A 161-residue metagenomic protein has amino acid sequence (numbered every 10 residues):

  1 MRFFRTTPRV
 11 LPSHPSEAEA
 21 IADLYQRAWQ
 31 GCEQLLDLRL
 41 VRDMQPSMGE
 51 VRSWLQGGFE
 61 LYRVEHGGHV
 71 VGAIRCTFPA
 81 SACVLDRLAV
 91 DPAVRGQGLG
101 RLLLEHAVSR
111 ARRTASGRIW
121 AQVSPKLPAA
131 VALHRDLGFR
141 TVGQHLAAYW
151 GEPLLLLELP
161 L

Functional and structural regions predicted by a protein language model:
T6-D23: A short beta-loop-alpha structural element at the N-terminal edge of CoA-dependent acyl/N-acetyltransferase catalytic
Y25, H134, F139: Conserved active-site tyrosine of GNAT-family acetyltransferases
Q26-V51: Conserved GNAT-fold acetyl-CoA-binding loop/helix
G49-R63, V84: A short helix-loop-beta-strand connector motif used in the catalytic cores of GNAT acetyltransferases and, in some
R63, H69-T77, V84-A89: Conserved beta-strand in the GNAT
V90, G96-S109, A132-D136: Conserved acetyl-CoA-binding loop-helix of GNAT-fold acetyltransferases
R95, A121-A130, A147-E152: Conserved beta-strand-loop-alpha-helix junction that forms the acyl-donor binding cleft
A111-Q122: Conserved GNAT acetyl-CoA-binding A-motif
